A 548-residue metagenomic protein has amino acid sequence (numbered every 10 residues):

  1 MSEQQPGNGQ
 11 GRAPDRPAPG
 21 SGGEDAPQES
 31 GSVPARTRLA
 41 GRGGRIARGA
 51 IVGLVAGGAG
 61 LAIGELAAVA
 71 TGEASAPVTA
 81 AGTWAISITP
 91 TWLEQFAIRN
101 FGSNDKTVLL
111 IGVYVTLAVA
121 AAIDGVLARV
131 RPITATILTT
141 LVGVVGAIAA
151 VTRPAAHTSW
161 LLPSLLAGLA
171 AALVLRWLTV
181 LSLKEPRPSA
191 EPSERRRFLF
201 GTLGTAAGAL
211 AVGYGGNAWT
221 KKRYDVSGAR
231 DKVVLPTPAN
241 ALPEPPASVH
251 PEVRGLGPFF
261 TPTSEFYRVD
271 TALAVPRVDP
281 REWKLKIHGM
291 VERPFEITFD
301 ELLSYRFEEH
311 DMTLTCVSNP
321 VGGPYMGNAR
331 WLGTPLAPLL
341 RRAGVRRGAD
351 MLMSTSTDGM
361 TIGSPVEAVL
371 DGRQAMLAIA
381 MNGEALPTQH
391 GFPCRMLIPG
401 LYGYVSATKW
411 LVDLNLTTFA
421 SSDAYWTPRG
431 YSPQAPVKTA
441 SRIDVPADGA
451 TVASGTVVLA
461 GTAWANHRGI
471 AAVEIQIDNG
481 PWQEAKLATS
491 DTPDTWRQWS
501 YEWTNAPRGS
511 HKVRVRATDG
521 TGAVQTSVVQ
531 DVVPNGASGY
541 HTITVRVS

Functional and structural regions predicted by a protein language model:
M1-V130: Membrane-anchoring hydrophobic segments
P6-G22, A26-E29, A121-S193: N-terminal secretory signal peptides
R36-T37, L181-E194, V233-E244: Intrinsically disordered, low-complexity linkers and terminal tails enriched in Pro/Gly and often acidic or mixed-charge
A59, I63, G112-A120, L141 (+4 more regions): Lipid-exposed faces of alpha-helical membrane segments in multi-pass integral membrane proteins
V69, E73, R129, V180-P188 (+1 more regions): Transmembrane helix-loop junctions in multipass membrane proteins, especially transporters and channels
S75, G112, A118-V119, D124 (+5 more regions): Structured, non-membrane catalytic/scaffold regions adjacent to prosthetic-group chemistry
P188-A206: N-terminal secretory signal peptides and thylakoid transit peptides that target proteins across membranes
R197, A207-A209, Y214, K221-V226: Extended acidic/polar, glycine-enriched regions that form or flank non-catalytic beta-rich accessory modules
